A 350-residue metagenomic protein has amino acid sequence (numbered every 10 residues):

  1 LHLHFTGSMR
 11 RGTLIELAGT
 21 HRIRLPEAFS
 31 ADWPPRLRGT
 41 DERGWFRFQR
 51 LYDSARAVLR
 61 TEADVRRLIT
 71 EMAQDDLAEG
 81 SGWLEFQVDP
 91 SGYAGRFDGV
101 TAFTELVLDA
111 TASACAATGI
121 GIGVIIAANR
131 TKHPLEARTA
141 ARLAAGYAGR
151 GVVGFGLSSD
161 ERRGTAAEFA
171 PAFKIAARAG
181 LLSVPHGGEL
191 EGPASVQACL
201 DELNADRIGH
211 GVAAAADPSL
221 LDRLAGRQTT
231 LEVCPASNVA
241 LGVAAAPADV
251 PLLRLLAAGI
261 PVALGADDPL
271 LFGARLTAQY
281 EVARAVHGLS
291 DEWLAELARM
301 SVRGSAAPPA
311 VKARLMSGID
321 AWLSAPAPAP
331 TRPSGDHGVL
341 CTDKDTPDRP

Functional and structural regions predicted by a protein language model:
L1-L181, L190-S195, E202-R207, A213-P350: Metal-cofactor-binding active-site regions of metalloenzymes
